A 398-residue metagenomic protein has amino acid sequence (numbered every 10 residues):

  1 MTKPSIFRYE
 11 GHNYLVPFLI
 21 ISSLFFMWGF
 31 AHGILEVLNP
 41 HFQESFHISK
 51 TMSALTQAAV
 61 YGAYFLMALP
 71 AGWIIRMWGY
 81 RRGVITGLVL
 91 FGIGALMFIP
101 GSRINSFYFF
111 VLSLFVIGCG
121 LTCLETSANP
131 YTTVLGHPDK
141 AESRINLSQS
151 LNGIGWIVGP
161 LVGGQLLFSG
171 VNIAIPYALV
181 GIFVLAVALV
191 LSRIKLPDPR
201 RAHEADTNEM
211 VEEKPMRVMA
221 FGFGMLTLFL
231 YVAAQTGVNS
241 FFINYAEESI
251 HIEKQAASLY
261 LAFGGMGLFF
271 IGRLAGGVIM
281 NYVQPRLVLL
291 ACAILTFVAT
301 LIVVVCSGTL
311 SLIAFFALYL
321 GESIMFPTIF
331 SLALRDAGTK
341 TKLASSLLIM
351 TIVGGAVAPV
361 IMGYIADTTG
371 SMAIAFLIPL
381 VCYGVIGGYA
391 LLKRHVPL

Functional and structural regions predicted by a protein language model:
V16-E44, I48, A128-N129, V238-I243: Extracytoplasmic
L35-N39, M216-F263, G267: Extracytoplasmic gate region of multi-pass secondary transporters
A58-W73, F263-A275: Central cavity-lining transmembrane alpha-helices of secondary-active solute carriers, predominantly the Major
V89-I104, I294-S307: C-terminal ends and interior cores of transmembrane alpha-helices in multi-pass membrane transporters/permeases
I104, R144, S148-P199: Helix-loop-helix hairpin linking two adjacent transmembrane segments in secondary transporters
F107-L124, L310-M325: Hydrophobic core of transmembrane alpha-helices in multi-pass small-molecule transporters, especially MFS/SLC-type
V111-S150: Cytoplasmic helix-loop-helix junction between adjacent transmembrane helices in 12-TM secondary transporters
C123-H137, S323-G338: Intracellular juxtamembrane helix-capping segments at the cytosolic ends of symmetry-related transmembrane helices
